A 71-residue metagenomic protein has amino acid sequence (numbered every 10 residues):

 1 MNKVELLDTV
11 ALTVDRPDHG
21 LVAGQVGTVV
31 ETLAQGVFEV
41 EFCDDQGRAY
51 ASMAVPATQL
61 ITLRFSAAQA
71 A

Functional and structural regions predicted by a protein language model:
V4-A70: Basic/aromatic-rich interaction segments and small domains that mediate binding to polyanionic partners
